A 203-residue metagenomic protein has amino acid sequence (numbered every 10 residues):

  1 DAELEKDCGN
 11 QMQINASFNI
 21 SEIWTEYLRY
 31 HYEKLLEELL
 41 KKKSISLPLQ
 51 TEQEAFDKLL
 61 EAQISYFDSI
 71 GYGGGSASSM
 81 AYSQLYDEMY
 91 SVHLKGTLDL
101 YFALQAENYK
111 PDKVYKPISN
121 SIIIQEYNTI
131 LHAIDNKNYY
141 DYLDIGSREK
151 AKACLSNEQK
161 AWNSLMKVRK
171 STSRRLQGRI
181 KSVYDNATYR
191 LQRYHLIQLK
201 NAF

Functional and structural regions predicted by a protein language model:
D1-F203: N-terminal alpha-helical modules
